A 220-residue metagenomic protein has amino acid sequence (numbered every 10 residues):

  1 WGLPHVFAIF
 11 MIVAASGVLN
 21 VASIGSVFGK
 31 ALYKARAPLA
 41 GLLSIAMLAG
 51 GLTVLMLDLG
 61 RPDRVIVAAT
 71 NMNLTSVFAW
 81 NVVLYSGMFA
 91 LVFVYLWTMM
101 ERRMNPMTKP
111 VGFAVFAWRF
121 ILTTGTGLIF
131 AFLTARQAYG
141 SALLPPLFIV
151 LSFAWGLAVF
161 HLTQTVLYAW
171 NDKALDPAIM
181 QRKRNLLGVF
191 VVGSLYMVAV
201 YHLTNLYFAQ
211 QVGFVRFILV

Functional and structural regions predicted by a protein language model:
W1-L84: Membrane helical hairpin/interfacial module
F28-L32, Y85-S86, L91-V220: Long, contiguous internal "core" modules enriched in hydrophobic/ aromatic residues
